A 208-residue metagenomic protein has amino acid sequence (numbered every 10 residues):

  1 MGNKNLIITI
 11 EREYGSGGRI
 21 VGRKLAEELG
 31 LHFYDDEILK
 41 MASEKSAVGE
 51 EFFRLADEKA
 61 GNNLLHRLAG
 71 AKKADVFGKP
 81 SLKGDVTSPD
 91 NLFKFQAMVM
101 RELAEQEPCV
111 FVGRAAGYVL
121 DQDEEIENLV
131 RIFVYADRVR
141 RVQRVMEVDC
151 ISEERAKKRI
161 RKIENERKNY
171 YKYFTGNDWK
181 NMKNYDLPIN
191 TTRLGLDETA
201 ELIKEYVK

Functional and structural regions predicted by a protein language model:
K4-I8, E107: Pre-Walker A (Motif I) flank of P-loop NTPase domains
I10-L25: Glycine-rich phosphate-binding P-loop
H32-S43: Short beta-strand-centered segment that lines the nucleotide-binding/catalytic pocket of NTP-utilizing
F33, L129-R131, D186-P188: Conserved beta-strand scaffold positions in the cores of enzyme catalytic domains, especially in NTP/NDP-utilizing
S43-P108: ATP-dependent small-molecule kinase phosphotransfer cores that center on conserved nucleotide phosphate-binding segments
N62-D75, S152-L196: Small-molecule kinase domains that catalyze NTP-dependent phosphoryl transfer to phosphate-bearing small molecules
F95-D149: ATP-dependent NMP and nucleoside kinases share a basic, alpha-helical "lid"
A97, L196-K204: Short, amphipathic alpha-helical "lid/cap" segments that border enzyme active or binding sites
